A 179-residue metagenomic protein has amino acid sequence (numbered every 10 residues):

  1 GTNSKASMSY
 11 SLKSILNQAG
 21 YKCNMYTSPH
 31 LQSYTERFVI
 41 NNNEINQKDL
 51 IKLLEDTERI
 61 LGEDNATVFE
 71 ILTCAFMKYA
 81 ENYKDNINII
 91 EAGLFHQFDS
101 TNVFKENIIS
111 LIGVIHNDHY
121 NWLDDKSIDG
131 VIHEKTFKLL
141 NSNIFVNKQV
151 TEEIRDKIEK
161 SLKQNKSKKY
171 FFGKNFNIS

Functional and structural regions predicted by a protein language model:
K5, Q32-S33, Q97-D99, E152-E153 (+1 more regions): Short, active-site-adjacent cap segments at secondary-structure transitions
A6, T67-C74, E152, D156: An alpha-helix initiation/capping motif
S7-S11: Hydrophobic positions on the alpha1 helix immediately C-terminal to the Walker A/P-loop
L12, F76, I158: Aromatic/hydrophobic pocket-lining residues that form π-stacking "cages" and hydrophobic walls in ligand
L12-N17, L162: Hydrophobic alpha-helical packing residues
Q18-K105, N121-D125, G130: ATP-dependent carboxylate-amine ligase catalytic core
Y83-E91, N107-S179: Acidic, Mg2+-coordinating active-site environments of NTP-dependent enzymes
